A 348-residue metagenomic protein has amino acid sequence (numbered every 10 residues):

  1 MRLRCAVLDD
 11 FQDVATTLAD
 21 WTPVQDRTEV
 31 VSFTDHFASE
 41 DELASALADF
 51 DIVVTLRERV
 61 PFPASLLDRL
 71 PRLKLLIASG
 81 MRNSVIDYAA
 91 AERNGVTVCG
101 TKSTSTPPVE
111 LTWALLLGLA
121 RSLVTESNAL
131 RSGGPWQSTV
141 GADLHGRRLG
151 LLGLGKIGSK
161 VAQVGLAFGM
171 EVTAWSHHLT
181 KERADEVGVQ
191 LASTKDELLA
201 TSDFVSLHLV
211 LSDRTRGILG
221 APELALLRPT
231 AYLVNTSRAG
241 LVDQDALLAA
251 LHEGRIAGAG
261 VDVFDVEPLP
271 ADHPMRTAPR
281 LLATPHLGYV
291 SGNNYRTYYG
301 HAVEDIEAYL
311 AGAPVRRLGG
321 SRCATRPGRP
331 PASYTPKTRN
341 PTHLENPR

Functional and structural regions predicted by a protein language model:
M1-C99, T104, A200, G220: An N-terminal-biased, well-structured beta-alpha scaffold segment characteristic of Rossmann-like dinucleotide-binding
D10, L154-G155: Glycine-rich Rossmann-fold phosphate-binding loop(s) that bind the pyrophosphate of adenine dinucleotide cofactors
V30, T97-V98, V172, L191 (+1 more regions): Hydrophobic beta-strand scaffold residues
S45-A48, E58-L66, H178-P274: Rossmann-like adenosine-cofactor binding region
I52-T55, A78, S206-L207, N235 (+1 more regions): Redox-cofactor binding/interface segments in oxidoreductases and associated redox assembly factors
N94-V96, G100-R148, L152, Q163 (+5 more regions): Phosphate-binding beta-alpha-beta segment of Rossmann-like dinucleotide-binding domains, i.e., the NAD(P)
V98, R216, T230-R348: Rossmann-like dinucleotide-binding domain for NAD(H)/NADP(H)
G158-S159: N-terminal Rossmann-fold NAD(P) dinucleotide-binding loop
